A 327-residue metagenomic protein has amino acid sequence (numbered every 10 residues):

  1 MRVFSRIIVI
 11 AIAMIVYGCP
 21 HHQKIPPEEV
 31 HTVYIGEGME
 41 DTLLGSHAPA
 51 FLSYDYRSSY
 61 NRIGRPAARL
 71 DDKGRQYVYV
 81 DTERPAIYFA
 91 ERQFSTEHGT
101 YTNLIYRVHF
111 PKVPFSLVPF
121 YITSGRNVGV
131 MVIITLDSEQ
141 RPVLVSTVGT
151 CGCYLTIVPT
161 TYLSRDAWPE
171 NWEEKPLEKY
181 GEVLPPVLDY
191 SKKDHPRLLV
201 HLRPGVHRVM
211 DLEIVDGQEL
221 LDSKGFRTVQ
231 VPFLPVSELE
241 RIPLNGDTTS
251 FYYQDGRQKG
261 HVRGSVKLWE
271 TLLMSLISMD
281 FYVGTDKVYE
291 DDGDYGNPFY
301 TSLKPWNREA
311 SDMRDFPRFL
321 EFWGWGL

Functional and structural regions predicted by a protein language model:
R2-I10: Sec-dependent signal peptide recognition, specifically the positively charged N-region followed immediately by
I12-A13, G246: Residue-level signal for mature regions of secreted extracellular proteins and peptides
I15-G18: C-terminal motif of bacterial Sec signal peptides marking the signal peptidase cleavage site
P20-H22: Bacterial signal peptide processing site
I25, V128, E139-L327: Domain-length functional cores that host ligand/cofactor binding and catalytic or interaction surfaces in mature
I25-D71: N-terminal module-boundary/linker segments of secreted carbohydrate-active enzymes
R65-V145, G152: Short N-terminal edge-element motif at the start of the domain
